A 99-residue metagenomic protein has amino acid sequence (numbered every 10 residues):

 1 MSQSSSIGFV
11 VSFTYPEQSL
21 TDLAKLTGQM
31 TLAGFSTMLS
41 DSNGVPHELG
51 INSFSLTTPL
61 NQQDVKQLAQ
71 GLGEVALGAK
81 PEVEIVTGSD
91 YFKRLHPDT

Functional and structural regions predicted by a protein language model:
Q3-I7, P46-E48: Short, flexible turn/loop "capping" segments at secondary-structure junctions
S5-Y15: Short glycine-/aliphatic-rich beta-strand segments at the starts of folded cytosolic domains
Y15-S19, L60: A generic structural motif
L23-S42: Short, flexible N-terminal segments of the mature chain
S36-G78: Short, intrinsically disordered low-complexity segments
P81-V83: Generic structural signal for residues in well-ordered beta-strands
I85-S89: A general secondary-structure junction signal
Y91-T99: Short, low-order "capping/linker" segments at domain edges
